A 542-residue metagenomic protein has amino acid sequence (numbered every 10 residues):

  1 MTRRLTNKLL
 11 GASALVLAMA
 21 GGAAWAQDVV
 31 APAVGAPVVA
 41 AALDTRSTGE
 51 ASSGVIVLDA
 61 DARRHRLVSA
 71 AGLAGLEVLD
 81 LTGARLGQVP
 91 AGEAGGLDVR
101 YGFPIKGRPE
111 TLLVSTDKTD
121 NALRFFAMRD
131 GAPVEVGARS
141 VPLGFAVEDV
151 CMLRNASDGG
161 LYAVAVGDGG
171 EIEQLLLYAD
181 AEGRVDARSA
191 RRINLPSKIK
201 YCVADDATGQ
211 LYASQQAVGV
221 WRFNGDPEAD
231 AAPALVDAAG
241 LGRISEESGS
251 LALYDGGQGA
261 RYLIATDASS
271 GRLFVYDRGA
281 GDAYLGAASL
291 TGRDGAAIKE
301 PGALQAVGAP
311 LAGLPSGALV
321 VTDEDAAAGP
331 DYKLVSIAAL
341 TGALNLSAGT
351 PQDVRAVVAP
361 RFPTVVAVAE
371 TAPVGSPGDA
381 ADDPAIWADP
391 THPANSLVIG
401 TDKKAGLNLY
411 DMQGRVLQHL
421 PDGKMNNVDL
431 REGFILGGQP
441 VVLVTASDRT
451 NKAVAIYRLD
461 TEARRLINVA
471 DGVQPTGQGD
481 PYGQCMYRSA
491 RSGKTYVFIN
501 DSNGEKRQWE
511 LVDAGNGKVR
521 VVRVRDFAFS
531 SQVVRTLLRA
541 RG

Functional and structural regions predicted by a protein language model:
T2-W25: Gram-negative bacterial Sec-dependent N-terminal signal peptides
Q27-G542: Sequence/structural signature of beta-propeller domains
